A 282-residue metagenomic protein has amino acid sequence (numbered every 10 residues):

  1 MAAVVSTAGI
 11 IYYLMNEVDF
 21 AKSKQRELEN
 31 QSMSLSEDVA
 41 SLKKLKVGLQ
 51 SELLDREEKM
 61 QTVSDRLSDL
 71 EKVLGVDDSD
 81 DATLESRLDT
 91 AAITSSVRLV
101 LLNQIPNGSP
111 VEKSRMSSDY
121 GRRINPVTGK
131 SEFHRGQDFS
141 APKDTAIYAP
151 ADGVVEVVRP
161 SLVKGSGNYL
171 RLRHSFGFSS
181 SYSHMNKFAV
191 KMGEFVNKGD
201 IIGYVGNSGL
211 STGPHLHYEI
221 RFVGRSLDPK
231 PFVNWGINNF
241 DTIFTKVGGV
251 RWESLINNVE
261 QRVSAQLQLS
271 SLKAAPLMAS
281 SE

Functional and structural regions predicted by a protein language model:
A3, T7-R115, D119, T242 (+2 more regions): Non-catalytic extracellular/periplasmic "stalk" and linker regions immediately N-terminal to catalytic or recognition
T83-E85, V111-K113, E132-G136, P142 (+3 more regions): Extracytoplasmic
I93-V100, S117-A149: Short glycine/threonine/proline-enriched tight-turn/helix- or strand-capping micro-motif at secondary-structure
S109-S118, T145-V155, V196-G199: Generic structural motif
M116, S166-H174, E194-N258: Conserved, short, structured surface segments that act as functional micro-motifs
S117, V154-E156, N186, G203-G206: Conserved positions in beta-strands of structured domains
G121-N125, V155, S161, S226: Active-site/binding-pocket entry motifs
E132, A149-M192, P214-H215: Zn2+-dependent peptidoglycan hydrolase active-site motif and core
